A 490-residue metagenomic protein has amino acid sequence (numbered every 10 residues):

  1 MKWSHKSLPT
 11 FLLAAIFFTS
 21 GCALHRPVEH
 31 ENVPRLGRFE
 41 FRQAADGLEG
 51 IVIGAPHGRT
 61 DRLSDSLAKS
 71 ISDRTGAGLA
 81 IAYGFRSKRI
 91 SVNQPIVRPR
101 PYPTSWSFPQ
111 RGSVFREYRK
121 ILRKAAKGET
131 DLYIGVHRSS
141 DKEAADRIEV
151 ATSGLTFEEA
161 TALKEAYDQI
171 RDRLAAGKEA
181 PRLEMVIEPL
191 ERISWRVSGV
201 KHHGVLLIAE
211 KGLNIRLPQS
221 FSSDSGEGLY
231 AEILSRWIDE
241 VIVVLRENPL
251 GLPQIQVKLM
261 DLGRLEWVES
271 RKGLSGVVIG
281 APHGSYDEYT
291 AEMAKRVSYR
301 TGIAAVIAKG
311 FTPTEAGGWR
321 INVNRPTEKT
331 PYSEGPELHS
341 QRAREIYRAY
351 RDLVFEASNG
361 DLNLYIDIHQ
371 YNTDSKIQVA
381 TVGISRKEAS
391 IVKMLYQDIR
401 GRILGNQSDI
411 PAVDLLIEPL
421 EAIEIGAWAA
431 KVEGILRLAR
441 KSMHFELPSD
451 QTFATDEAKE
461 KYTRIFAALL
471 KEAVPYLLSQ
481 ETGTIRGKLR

Functional and structural regions predicted by a protein language model:
K2-F11: Bacterial N-terminal signal peptides that target proteins for export
L12-F17: Hydrophobic alpha-helical targeting segments used for export or membrane insertion
T19-G21: C-terminal motif of bacterial Sec signal peptides marking the signal peptidase cleavage site
A23-A467, K471-L489: N-terminal catalytic or cofactor-binding beta/alpha core of small enzyme domains
